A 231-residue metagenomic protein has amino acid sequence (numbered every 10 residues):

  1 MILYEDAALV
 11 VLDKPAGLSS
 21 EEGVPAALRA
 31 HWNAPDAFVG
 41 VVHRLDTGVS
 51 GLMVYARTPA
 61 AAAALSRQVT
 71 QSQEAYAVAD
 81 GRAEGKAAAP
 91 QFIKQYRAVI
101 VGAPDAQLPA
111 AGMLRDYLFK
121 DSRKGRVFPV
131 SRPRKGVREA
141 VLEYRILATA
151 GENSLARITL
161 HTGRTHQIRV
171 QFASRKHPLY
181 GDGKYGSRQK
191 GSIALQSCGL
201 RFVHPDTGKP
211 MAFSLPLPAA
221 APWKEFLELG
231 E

Functional and structural regions predicted by a protein language model:
M1-K124, F128, R132-R138, A148-G151 (+2 more regions): RNA pseudouridine synthases
M1-L9, P15-E22, H161, T165-E231: Pseudouridine synthases involved in rRNA/tRNA modification
H43, R145, T159: Conserved beta-strand elements flanking the ATP-binding pocket of the protein kinase catalytic core
L65, R115-D116, I158, R169 (+1 more regions): Beta-strand scaffold of nucleotide-dependent catalytic cores
R97-V99, E143-R145, G199-R201: Residues located in well-ordered beta-strands
V101, I158-H161: A structural micro-motif recognizing beta-strand termini and the immediately following turn/loop segments
G112, D116, A140-L142, H166 (+1 more regions): Short beta-strand segments
G151, A156-T159: Short histidine-centered loop motifs in beta-beta connectors
